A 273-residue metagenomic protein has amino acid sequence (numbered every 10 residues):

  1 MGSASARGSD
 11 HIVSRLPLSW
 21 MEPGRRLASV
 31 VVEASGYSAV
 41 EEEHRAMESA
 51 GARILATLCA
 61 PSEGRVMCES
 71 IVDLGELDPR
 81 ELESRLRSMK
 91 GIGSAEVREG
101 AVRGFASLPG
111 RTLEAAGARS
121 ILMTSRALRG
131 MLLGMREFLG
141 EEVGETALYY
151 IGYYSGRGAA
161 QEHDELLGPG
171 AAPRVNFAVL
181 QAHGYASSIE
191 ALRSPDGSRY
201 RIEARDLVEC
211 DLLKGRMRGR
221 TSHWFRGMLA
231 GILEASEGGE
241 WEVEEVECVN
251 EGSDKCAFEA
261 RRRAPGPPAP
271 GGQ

Functional and structural regions predicted by a protein language model:
M1-V30, G36-S38, M67, L74 (+5 more regions): N-terminal accessory segment detector
D10-L18, E48-C59: Short amphipathic beta-strand starts and helix->beta connectors
W20-S29, E43-R45, L55-C59: Structured N-terminal alpha/beta-domain signature that marks small ligand/cofactor-binding or signaling modules
S35-A56, E83-L86: Short amphipathic alpha-helix segments
R53-C59, A95, E242-V246: A short linear hydrophobic-aromatic micro-motif
L58-P61, R193: Short, low-complexity Ser/Thr-rich regulatory SLiMs
E63-E69: The conserved glycine-aromatic submotif of the RRM
S222-E237: Active-site helix/loop of acyl-thioester processing domains in fatty-acid/polyketide metabolism, spanning hotdog-fold
